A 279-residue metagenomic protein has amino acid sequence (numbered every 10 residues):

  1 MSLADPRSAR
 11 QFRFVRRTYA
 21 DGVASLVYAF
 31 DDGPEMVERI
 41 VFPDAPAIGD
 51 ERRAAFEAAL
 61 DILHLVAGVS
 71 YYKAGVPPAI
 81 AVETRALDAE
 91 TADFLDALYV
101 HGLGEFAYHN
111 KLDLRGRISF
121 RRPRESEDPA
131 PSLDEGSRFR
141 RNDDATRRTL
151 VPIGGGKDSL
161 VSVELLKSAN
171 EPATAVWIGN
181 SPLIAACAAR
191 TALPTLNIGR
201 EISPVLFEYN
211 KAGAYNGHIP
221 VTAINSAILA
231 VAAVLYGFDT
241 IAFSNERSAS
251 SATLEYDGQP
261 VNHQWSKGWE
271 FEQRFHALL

Functional and structural regions predicted by a protein language model:
M1-E125, D143-R148, L160, L165-V205 (+3 more regions): RNA-binding accessory domains that recognize and position tRNA/RNA substrates
E125-D143: A cross-taxon signal for low-complexity, glycine/charged-rich
G179-L279: ATP-dependent adenylate-handling ligase core
